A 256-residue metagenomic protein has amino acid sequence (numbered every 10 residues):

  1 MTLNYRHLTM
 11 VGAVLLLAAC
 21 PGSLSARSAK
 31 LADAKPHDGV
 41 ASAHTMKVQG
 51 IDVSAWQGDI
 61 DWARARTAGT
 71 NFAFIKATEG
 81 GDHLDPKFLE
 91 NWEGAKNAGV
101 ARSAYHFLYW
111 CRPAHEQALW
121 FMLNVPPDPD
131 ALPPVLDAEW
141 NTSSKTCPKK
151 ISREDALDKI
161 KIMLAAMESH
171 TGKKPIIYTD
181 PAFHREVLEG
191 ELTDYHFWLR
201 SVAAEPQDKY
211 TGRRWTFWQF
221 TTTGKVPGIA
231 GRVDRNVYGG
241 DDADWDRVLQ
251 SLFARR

Functional and structural regions predicted by a protein language model:
T2-T9: Bacterial N-terminal signal peptides that target proteins for export
V11-A19: Bacterial N-terminal signal peptides
P21-L24: Bacterial signal peptide processing site
A29-V53, L192-R256: Functionally critical loop-and-helix segments that line ligand-binding/catalytic clefts of soluble enzyme domains
A43-A63, I75-I162, E168-H170: Substrate-binding cleft of extracellular glycoside hydrolase catalytic domains
R64-T70: A short, Lys/Arg-enriched amphipathic alpha-helix followed by its capping loop at the start of a domain
N71, A101, K174: Residue-level detector of anion-binding/catalytic polar loops
P133-T211: Catalytic domains of cell-wall/extracellular-matrix polysaccharide-remodeling enzymes, centered on de-N-acetylation
